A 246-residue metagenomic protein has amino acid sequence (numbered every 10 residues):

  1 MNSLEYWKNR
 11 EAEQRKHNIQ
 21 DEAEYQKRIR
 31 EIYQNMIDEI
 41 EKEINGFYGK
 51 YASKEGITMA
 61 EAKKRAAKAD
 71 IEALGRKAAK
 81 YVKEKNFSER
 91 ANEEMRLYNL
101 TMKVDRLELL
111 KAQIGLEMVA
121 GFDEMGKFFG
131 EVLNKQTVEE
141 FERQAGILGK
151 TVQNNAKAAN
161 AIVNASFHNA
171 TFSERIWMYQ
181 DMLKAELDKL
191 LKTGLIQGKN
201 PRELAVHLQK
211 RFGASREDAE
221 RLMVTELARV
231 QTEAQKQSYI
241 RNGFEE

Functional and structural regions predicted by a protein language model:
M1-A205: N-terminal leader/targeting and assembly helices and adjacent pre-domain segments
K210-E246: Acidic, glycine-rich two-metal-ion catalytic cores of nucleic acid-processing enzymes
